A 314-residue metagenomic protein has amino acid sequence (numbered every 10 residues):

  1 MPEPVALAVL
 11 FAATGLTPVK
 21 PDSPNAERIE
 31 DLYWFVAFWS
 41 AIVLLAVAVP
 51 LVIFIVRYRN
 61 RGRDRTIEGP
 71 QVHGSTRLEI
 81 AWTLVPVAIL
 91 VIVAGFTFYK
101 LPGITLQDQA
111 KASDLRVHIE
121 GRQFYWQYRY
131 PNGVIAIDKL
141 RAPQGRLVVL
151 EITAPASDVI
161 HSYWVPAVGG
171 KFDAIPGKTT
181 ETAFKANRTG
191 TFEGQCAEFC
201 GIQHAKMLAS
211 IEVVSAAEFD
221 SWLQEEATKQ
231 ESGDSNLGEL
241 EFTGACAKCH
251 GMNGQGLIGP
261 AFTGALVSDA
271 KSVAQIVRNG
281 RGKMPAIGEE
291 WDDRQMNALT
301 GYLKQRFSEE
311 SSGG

Functional and structural regions predicted by a protein language model:
M1-A13: N-terminal secretory/membrane targeting signals
L10-F35, I55-L240, A245, Q275 (+1 more regions): Non-transmembrane, membrane-proximal soluble domains of secreted or membrane proteins
Y33-A46: Alpha-helical transmembrane segments
L44-N60: Alpha-helical transmembrane segments
C196, G238-M252, M284, L299 (+1 more regions): The canonical Cys-X-X-Cys-His
I202, Q230-G233, N253-P260, Q305-G314: Inter-heme linker and motif-flanking segments adjacent to c-type heme-binding CXXCH motifs in c-type cytochromes
L208-E218, E239, G251-E290: Gly/Gly-Pro-rich "capping" loops immediately C-terminal to redox-active cysteine motifs in periplasmic/lumenal
E218-Q224, V277, E289-G314: C-terminal capping alpha-helices of c-type cytochrome domains
